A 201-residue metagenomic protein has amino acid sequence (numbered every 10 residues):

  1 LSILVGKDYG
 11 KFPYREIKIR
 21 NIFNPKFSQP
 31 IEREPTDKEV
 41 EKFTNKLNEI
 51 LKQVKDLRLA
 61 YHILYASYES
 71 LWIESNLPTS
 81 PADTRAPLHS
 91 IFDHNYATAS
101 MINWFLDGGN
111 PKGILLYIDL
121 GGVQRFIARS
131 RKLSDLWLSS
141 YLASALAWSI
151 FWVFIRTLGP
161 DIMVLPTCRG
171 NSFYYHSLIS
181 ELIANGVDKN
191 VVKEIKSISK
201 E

Functional and structural regions predicted by a protein language model:
L1-E201: Regulatory and interdomain segments flanking nucleotide-handling catalytic cores in signaling/defense enzymes
